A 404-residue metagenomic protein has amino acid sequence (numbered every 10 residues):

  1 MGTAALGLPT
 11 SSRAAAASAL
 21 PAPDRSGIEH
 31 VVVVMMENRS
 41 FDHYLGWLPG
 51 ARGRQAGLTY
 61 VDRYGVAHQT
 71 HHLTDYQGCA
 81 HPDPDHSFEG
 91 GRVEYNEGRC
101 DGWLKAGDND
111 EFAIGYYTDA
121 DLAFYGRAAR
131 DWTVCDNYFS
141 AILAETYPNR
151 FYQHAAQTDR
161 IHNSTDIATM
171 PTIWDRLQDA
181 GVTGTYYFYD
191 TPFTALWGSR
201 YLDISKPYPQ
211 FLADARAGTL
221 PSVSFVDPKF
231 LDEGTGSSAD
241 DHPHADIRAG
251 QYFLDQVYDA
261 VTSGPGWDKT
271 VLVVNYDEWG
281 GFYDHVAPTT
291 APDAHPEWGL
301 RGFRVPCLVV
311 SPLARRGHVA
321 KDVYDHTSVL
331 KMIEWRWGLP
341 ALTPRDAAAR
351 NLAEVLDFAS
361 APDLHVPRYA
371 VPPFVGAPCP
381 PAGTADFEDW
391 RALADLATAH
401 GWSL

Functional and structural regions predicted by a protein language model:
M1-L404: N-terminal pro-sequences and low-complexity stem/linker regions of secreted or lumenal proteins
